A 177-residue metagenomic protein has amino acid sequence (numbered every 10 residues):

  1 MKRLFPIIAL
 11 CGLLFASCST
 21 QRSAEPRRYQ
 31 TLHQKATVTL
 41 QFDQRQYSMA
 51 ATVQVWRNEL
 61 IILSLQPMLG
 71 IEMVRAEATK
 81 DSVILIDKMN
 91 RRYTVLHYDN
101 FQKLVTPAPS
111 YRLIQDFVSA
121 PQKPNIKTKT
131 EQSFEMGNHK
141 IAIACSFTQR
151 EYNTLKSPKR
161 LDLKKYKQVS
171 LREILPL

Functional and structural regions predicted by a protein language model:
K2-A9: Sec-dependent signal peptide recognition, specifically the positively charged N-region followed immediately by
L14-S17: C-terminal motif of bacterial Sec signal peptides marking the signal peptidase cleavage site
T20-S82: Start-of-domain marker
Q30, L96-H97, T106-D116, K167-R172: General structural signal for secondary-structure boundaries
A51-E59, D81-I84, L104-V105, L113-I114 (+2 more regions): Short, low-complexity, polar/charged sequence segments that are solvent-exposed and flexible
I61-Y111: An acidic-aromatic
M89, N125-L177: Non-transmembrane domains of secretory- and envelope-associated proteins
A108-S133: Charged, gly/pro-rich active-site loop segments
